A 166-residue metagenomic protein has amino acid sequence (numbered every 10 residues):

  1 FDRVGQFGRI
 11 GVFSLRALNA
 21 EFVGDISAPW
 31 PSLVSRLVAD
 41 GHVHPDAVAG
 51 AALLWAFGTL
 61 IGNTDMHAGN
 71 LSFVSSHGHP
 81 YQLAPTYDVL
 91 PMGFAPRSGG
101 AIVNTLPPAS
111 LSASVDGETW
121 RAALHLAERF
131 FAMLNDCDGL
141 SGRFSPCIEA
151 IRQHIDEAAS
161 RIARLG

Functional and structural regions predicted by a protein language model:
F1-A68, S72-G166: Anionic ligand-binding catalytic core segments
